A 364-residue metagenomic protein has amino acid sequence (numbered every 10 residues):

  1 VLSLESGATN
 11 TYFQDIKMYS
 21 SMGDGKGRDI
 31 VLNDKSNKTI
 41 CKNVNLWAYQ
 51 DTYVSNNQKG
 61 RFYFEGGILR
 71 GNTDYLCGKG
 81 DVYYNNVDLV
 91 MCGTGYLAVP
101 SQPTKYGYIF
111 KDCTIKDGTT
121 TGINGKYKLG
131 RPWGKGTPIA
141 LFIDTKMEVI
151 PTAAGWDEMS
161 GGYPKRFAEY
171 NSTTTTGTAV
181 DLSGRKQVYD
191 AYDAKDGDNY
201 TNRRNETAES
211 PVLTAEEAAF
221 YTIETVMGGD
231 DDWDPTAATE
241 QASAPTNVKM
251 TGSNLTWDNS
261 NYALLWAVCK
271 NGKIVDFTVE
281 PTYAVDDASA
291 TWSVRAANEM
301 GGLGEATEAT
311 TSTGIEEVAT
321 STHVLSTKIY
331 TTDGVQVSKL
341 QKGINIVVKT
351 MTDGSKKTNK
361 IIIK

Functional and structural regions predicted by a protein language model:
V1-N254, N261-A267, D276-E308: Sequence-level preference for short, compositionally simple segments enriched in small aliphatic or small polar residues
K270, S312-K364: C-terminal outer-membrane/trafficking sorting elements
V275-D276, V337: Local beta-strand/beta-hairpin segments that build beta-sheet-rich folds
